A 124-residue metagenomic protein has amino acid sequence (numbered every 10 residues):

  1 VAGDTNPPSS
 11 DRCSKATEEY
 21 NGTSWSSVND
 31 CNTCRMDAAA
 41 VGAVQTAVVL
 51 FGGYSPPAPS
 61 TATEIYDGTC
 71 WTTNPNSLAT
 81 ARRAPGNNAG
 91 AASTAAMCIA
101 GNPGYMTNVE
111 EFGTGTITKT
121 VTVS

Functional and structural regions predicted by a protein language model:
V1-S124: Polar, enzyme-active/binding microenvironments
